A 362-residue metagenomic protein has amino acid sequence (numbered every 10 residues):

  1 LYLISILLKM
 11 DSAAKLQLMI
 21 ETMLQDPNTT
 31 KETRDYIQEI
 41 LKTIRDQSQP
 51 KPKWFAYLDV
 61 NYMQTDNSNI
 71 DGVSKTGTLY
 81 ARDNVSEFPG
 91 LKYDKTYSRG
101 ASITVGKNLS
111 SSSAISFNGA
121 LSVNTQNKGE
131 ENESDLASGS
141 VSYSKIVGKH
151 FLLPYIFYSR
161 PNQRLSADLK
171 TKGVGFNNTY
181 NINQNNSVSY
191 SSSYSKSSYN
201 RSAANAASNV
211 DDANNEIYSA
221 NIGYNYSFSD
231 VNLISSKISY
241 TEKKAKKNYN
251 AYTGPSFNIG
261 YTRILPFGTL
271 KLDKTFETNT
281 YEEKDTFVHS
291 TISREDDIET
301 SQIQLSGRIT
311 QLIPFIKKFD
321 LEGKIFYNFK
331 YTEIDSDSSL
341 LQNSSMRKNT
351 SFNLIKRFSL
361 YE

Functional and structural regions predicted by a protein language model:
Y2-E362: Gram-negative and organellar
